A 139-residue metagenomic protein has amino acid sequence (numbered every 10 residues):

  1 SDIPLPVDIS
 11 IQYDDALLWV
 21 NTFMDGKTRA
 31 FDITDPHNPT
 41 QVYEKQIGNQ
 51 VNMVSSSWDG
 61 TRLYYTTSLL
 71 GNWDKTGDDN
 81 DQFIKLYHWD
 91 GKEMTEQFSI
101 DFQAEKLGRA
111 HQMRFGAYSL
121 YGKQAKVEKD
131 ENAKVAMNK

Functional and structural regions predicted by a protein language model:
S1-K139: Predominantly soluble domains enriched in secretory-pathway, periplasmic, or organellar proteins
